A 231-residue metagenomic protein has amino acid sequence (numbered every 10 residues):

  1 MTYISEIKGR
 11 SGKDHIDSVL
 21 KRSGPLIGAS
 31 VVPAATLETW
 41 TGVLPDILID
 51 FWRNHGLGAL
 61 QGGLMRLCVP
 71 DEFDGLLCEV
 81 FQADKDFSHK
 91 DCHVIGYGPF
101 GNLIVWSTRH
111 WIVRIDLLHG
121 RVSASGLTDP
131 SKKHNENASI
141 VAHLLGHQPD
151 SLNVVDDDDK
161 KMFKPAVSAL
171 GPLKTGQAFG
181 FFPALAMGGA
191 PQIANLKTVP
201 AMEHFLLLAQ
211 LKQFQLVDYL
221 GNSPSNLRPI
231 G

Functional and structural regions predicted by a protein language model:
M1-V113, A169-G231: A surface-exposed partner-binding patch
I47-D50, V122, D158: Generic low-polarity alpha-helical segments
V113-V154: Compact, glycine/acidic-enriched structural inserts
D150-P165: Low-complexity, serine/threonine/proline-enriched polar segments
